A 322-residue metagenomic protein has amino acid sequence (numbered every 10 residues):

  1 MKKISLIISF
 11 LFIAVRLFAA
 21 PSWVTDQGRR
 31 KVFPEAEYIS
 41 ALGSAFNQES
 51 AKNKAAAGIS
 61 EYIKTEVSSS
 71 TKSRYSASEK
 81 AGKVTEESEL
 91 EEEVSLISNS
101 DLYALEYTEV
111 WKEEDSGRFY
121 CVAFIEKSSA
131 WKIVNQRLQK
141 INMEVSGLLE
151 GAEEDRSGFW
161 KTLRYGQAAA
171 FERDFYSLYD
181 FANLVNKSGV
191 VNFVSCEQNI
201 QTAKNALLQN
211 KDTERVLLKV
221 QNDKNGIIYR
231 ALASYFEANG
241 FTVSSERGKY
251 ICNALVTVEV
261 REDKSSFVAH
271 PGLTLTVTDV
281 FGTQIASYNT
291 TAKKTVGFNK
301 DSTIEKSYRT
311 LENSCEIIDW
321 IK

Functional and structural regions predicted by a protein language model:
M1-I4: Positively charged n-region of N-terminal signal peptides that target proteins for export
L6-I8: Short helix-onset patch at the extreme N-terminus, typifying the N->h transition of secretory signal peptides
F10-A19: Hydrophobic h-region of N-terminal signal peptides that target proteins for export in Gram-negative bacteria
A19-K322: Domain-level marker for long, solvent-exposed, non-transmembrane regions
